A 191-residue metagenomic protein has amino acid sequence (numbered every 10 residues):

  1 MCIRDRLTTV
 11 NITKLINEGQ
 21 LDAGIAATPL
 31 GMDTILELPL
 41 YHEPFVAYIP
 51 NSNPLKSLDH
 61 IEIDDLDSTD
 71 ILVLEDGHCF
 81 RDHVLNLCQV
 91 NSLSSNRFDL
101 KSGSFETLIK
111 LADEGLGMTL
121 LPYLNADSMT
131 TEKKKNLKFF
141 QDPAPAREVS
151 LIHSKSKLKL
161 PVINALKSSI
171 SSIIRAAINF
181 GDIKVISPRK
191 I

Functional and structural regions predicted by a protein language model:
M1-D5: Conserved small/polar residues in nucleotide/adenosyl-binding loops
L7, L21-A27, G103, L120-P122 (+1 more regions): Short beta-strand and adjacent tight-turn residues that come in two discontinuous sequence segments and form the edges
L7-K14, L100-I109: Short helix-initiation/N-cap motifs at beta->coil->alpha
T9-I49, L58, D113-L116, K134-K138: Short beta-strand-centered segments that line the small-molecule binding cleft or hinge of alpha/beta clamshell
N11, L30-G31, F80, T107 (+1 more regions): Alpha-helix capping/helix-boundary segments
L36-D76, P145-K159, S171-R175: Hydrophobic/proline-rich hinge and linker segments of small-molecule sensing/allosteric domains, predominantly
D70-N91, K159-I163, K167-S168, I174-I186: Secondary-structure junction motif
V73, L100, M118-T119: Conserved SAM-binding loop
